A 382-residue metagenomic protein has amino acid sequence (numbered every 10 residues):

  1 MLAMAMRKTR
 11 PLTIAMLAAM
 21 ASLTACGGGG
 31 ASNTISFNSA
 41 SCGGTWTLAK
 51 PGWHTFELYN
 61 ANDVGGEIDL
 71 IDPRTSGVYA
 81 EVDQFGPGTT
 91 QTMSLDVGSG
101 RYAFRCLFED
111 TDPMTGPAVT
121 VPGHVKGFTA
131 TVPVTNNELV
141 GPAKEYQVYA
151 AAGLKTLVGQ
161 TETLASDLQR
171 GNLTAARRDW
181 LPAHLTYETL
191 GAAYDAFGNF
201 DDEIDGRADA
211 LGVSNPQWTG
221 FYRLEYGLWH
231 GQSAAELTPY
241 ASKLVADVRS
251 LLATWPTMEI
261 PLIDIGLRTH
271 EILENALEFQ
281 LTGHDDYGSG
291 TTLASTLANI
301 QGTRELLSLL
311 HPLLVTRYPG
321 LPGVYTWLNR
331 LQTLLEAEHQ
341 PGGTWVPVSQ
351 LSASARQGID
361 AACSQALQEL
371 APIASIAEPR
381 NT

Functional and structural regions predicted by a protein language model:
L2-I14: Bacterial N-terminal signal peptides that target proteins for export
S22-A25: C-terminal motif of bacterial Sec signal peptides marking the signal peptidase cleavage site
G27-G29: Bacterial signal peptide processing site
A31-K50: N-terminal edge beta-strand
F37, G86-F128: Extracellular/periplasmic metallocenter environments
W46-V64, Q91-C106: Beta-strand cores of secreted/periplasmic/IMS beta-sandwich domains, seen most often in copper-related folds
A61, L107-T111, P133: Beta-strand-rich extracellular modules
F128-T382: Mature extracytoplasmic or organellar-lumen-exposed domains after removal of signal/transit peptides
